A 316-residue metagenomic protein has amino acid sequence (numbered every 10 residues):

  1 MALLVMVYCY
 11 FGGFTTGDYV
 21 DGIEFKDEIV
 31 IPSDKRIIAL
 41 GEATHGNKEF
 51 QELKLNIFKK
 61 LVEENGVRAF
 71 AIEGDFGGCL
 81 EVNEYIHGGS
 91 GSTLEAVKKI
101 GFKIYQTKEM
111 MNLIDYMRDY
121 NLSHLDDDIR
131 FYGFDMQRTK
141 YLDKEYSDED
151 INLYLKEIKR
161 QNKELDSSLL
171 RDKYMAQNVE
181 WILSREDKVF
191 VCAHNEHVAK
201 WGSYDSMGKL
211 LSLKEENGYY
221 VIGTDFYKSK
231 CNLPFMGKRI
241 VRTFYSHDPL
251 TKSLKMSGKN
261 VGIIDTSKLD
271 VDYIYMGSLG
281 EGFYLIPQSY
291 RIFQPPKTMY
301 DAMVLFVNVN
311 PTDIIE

Functional and structural regions predicted by a protein language model:
A2-V7: Gram-positive cell-envelope targeting signals
Y8-E316: Structured catalytic-domain cores with a bias toward divalent-metal coordination
